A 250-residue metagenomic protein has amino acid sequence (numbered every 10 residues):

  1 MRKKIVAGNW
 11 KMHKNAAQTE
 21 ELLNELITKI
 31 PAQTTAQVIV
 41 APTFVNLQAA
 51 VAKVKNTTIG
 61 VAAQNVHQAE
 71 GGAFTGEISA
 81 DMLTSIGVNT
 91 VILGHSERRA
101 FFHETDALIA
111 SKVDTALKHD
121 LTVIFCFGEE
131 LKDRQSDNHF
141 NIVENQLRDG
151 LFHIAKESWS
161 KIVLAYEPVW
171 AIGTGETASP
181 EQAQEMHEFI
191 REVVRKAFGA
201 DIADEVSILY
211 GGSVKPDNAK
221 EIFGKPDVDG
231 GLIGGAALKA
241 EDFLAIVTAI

Functional and structural regions predicted by a protein language model:
M1-I250: Active-site loop-to-helix "anion-binding N-cap" substructures in soluble metabolic enzymes
